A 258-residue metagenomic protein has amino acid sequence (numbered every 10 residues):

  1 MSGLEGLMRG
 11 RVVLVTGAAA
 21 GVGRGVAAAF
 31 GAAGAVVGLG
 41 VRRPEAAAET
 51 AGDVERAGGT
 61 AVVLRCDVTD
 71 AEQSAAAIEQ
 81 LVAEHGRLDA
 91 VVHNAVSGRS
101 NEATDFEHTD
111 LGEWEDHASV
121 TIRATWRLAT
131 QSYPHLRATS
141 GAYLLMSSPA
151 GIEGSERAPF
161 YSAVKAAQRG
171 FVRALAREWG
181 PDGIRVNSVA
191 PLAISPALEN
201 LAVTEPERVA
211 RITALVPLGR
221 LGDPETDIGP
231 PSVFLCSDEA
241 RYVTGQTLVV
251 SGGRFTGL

Functional and structural regions predicted by a protein language model:
S2-L4, A103, E153, S232-V233 (+1 more regions): Short C-terminal tail/terminal secondary-structure segment of NAD(P)H-dependent dehydrogenase/reductase domains
V12, A19-G21: Conserved glycine-rich cofactor-binding loop
A35-E49: Conserved glycine-rich Rossmann-like NAD(P)H-binding loop of the short-chain dehydrogenase/reductase
P44, R65-A77, L111, T226: The beta1-alpha1 cofactor-binding region of Rossmann-like NAD(H)/NADP(H)-dependent oxidoreductases
S97-G98, L111, A142-A167, V172-P181 (+1 more regions): Catalytic loop of short-chain dehydrogenase/reductase
E102-F106, D110-A118, I212: Substrate-binding pocket helix/loop in short-chain dehydrogenase/reductase
P181, S188, E207-V243, V250-G252: C-terminal helical subdomain
